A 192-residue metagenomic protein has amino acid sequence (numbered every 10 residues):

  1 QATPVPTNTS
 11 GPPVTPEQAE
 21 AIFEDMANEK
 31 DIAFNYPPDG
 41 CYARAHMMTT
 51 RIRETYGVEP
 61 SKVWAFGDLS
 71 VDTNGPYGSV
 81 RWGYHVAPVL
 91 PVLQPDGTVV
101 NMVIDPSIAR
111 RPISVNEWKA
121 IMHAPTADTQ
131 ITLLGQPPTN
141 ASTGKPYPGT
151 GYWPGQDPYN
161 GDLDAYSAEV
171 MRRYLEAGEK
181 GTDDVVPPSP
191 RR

Functional and structural regions predicted by a protein language model:
T3-R192: A structural boundary/capping signal
